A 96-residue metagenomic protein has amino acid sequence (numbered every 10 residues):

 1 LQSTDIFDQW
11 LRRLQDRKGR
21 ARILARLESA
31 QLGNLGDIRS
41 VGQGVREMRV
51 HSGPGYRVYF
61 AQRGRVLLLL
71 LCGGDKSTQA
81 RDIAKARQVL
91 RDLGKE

Functional and structural regions predicted by a protein language model:
L1-G55, R63-L68, D75-E96: Basic, Lys/Arg-enriched alpha-helical interface segments
